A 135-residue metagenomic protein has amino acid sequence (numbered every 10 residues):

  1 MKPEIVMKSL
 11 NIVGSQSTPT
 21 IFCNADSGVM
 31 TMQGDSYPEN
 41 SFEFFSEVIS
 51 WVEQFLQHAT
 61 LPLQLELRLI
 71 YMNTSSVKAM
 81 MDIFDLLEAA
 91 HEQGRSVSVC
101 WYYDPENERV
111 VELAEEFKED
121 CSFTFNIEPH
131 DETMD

Functional and structural regions predicted by a protein language model:
M1-I21: N-terminal amphipathic/basic leader segments beginning at the initiator methionine
Q16-F22, Y37-L61: A short, well-ordered alpha-helical element
N24-D26: Structural motif
G28-G34: Short, aliphatic-rich beta-strand segments
D35-E39, L69-M72: A short interface-forming secondary-structure element
V48, Q64-F117: Amphipathic alpha-helical interaction surfaces in cytosolic regulatory modules
T60, A90-R95, D120-I127: Structural alpha-beta junctions
E112-D135: A cross-taxonomic marker for long C-terminal extensions/tails that follow the last structured domain
